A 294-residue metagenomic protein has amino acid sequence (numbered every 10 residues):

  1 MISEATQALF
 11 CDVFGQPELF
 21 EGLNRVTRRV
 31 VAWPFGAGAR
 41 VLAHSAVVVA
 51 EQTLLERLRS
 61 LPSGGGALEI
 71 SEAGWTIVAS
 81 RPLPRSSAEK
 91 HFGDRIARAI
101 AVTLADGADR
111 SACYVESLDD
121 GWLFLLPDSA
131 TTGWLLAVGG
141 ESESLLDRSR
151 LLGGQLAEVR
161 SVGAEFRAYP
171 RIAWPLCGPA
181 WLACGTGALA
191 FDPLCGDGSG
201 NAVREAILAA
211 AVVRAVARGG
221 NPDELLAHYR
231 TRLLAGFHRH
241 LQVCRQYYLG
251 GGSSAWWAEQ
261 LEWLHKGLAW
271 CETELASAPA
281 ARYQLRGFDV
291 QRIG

Functional and structural regions predicted by a protein language model:
M1-L9: N-terminal glycine-rich phosphate-binding loop and ensuing alpha1 helix
A8-A101: Conserved N-terminal helical subregion
V13-Q16, L61, A209-V212, V216 (+2 more regions): Change "in soluble alpha/beta enzymes" to "in soluble alpha/beta proteins
V26, T132, G178-P179: A structure-centric signal for secondary-structure junctions around beta-strands
W33, V47, W75, W122-L123 (+4 more regions): Tryptophan-centric aromatic hotspots in well-structured domains and transmembrane helices
R59-S161, E165-A173, L189: Predominantly flavin-linked oxidoreductase catalytic cores and closely associated redox partners
E141-A227: FAD/FMN-dependent oxidoreductases across multiple families
R214-G294: C-terminal helical "tail/cap" subdomain of flavin- and related membrane-associated enzymes
